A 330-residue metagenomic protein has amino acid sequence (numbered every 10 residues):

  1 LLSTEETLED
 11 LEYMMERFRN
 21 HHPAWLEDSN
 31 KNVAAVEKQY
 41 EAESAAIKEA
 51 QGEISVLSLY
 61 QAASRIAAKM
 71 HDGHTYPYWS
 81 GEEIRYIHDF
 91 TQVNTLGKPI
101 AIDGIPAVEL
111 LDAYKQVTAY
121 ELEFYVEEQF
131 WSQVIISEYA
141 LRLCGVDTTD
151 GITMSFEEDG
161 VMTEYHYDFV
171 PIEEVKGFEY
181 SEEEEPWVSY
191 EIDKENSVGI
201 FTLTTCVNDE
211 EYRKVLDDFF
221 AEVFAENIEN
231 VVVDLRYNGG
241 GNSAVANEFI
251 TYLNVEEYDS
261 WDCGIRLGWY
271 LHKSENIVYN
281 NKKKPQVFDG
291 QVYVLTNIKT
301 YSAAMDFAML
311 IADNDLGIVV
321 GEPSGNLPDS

Functional and structural regions predicted by a protein language model:
L1-V231, Y237-G239, A244, E248 (+3 more regions): Flexible, low-complexity junctional segments that flank or bridge functional domains
T205-N208, N238, K299-Y301, S324-N326: Short, glycine-/Ser/Thr-/acidic-enriched flexible segments
I228-V232, V287-Y293, D315: Short, surface-exposed connector motifs at secondary-structure boundaries
L235, T296, G321: Short beta-strand/turn micro-motifs composed of small residues that flank or help shape donor/cofactor-binding pockets
G240-Q291, L295, K299: Gly/Ser/Thr-rich loop/hinge elements
V319-S330: BRCT (BRCA1 C-terminal) domain core and associated BRCT-interaction motifs
